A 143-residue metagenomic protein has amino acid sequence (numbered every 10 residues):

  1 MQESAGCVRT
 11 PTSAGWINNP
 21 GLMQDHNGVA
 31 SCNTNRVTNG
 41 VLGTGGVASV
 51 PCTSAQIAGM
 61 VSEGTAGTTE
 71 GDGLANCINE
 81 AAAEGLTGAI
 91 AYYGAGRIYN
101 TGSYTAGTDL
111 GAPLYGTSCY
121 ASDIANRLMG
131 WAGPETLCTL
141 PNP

Functional and structural regions predicted by a protein language model:
M1-A5, D25-V29, Y99-N100: Active-site-proximal beta-strand/loop segments in catalytic clefts of secreted hydrolases
M1-N19: Conserved alpha-helical segments that form or flank metal/cofactor-binding pockets of metalloenzymes
P11-I17, V29-P143: Non-catalytic cell-wall polysaccharide-engagement segments
G21-M23: Intrinsically disordered, low-complexity/prion-like regions enriched in G, Y, P, Q
